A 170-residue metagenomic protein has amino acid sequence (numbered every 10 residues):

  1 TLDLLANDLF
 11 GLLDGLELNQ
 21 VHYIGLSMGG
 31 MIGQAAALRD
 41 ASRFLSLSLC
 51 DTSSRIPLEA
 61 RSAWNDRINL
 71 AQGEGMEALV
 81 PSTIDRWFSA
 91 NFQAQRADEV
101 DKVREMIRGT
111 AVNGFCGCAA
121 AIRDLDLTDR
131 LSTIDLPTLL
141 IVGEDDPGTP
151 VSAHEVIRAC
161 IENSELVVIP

Functional and structural regions predicted by a protein language model:
T1-I24: Active-site loop/oxyanion-hole signature of alpha/beta-hydrolase fold enzymes
D3, A97-D101, V151-E155: Short, surface-exposed alpha-helical segments at coil->helix boundaries
V21, G25-G30, G143: Conserved alpha/beta-hydrolase "nucleophile elbow" surrounding the catalytic nucleophile
H22, L45-S48, S132: Residue in the alpha/beta-hydrolase core beta-strand immediately N-terminal to the catalytic nucleophile
M31-P81, W87: Flexible "cap/lid" loop of the alpha/beta hydrolase fold
L58-A63, E74-S132: Conserved alpha/beta-hydrolase catalytic His-Asp/Glu region
I134, L140-V142, D146: Short beta-strand/loop motif that positions the catalytic acidic residue of the alpha/beta-hydrolase fold
V151-P170: Catalytic histidine neighborhood in serine/cysteine hydrolases with alpha/beta-hydrolase-type architecture
